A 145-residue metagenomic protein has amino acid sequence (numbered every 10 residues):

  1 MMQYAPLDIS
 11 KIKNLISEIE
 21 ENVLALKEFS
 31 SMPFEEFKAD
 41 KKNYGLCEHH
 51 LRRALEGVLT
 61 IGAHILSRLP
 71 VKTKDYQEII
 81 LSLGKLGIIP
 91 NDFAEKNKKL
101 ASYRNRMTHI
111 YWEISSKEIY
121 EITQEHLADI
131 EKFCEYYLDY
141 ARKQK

Functional and structural regions predicted by a protein language model:
M1-K145: Solvent-exposed interaction patches of small proteins and small membrane subunits
